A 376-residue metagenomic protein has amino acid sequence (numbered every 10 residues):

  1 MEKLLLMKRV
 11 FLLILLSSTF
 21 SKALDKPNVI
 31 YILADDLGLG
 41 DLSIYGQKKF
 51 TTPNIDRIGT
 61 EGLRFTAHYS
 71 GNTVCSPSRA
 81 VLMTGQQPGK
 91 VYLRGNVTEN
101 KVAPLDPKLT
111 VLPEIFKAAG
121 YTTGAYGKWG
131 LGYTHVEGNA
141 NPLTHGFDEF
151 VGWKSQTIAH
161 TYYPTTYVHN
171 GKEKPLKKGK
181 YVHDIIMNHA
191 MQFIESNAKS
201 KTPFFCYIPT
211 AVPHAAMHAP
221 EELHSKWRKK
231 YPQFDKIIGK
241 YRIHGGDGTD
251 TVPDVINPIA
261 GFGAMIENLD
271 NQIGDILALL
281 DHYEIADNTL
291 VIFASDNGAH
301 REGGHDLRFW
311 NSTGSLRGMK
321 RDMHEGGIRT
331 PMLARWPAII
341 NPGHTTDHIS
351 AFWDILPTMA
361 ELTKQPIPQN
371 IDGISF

Functional and structural regions predicted by a protein language model:
M1-D25: Bacterial Sec-dependent N-terminal signal peptides
A23-F376: Formylglycine-dependent sulfatase
